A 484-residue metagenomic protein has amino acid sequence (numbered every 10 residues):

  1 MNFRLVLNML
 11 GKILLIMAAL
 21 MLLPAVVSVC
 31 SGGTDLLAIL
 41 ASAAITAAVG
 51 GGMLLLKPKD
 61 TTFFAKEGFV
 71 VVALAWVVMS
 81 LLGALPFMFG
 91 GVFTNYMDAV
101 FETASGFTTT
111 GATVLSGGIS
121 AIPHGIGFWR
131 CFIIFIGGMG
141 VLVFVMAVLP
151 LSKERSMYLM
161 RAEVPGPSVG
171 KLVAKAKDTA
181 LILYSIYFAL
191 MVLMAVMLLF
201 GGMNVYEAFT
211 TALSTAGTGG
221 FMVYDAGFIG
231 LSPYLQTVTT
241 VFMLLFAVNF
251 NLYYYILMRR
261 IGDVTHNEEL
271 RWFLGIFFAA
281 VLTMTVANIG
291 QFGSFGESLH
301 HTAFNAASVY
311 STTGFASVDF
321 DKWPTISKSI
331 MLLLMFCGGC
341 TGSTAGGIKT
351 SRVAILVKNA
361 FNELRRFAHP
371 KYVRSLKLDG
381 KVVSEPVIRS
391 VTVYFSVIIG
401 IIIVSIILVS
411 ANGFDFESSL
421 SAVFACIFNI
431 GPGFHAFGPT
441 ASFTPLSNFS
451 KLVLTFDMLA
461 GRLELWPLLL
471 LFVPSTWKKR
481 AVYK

Functional and structural regions predicted by a protein language model:
M1-K484: Membrane-proximal intracellular helices of multi-pass ion channels
